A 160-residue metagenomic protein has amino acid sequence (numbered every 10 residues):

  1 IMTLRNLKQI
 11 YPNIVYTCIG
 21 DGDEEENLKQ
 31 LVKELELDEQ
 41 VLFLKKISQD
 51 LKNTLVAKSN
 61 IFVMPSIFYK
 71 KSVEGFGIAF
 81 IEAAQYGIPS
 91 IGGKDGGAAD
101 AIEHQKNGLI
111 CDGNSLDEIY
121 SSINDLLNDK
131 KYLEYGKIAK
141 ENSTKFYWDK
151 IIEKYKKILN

Functional and structural regions predicted by a protein language model:
I1-N13, L31-K33: Short hydrophobic signal-anchor/transmembrane segments that target glycosyltransferases and glycosylation machinery
N13, Q40, E118, D125 (+2 more regions): A short, well-ordered alpha-helix in the C-terminal region of glycosyltransferases
C18-I19, E26-L51: Nucleotide-activated donor-binding/catalytic signature segment of Leloir-type glycosyltransferases, i.e., the conserved
K46-I47, T54-S59, Y155: Short alpha-helical donor nucleotide-sugar binding micro-motif in glycosyltransferases
A57-S72, I88: Acidic donor-binding loop of glycosyltransferase active sites
I67-I81, A99-D100: Nucleotide-sugar-dependent
F80, Q85, P89-G92, I102: Short hydrophobic beta-strand element within catalytic cores of glycosyltransferases and related nucleotide-activated
H104-Q105, L109-L116, D125-K130: Conserved acidic donor-binding segment of nucleotide-sugar-dependent glycosyltransferases
